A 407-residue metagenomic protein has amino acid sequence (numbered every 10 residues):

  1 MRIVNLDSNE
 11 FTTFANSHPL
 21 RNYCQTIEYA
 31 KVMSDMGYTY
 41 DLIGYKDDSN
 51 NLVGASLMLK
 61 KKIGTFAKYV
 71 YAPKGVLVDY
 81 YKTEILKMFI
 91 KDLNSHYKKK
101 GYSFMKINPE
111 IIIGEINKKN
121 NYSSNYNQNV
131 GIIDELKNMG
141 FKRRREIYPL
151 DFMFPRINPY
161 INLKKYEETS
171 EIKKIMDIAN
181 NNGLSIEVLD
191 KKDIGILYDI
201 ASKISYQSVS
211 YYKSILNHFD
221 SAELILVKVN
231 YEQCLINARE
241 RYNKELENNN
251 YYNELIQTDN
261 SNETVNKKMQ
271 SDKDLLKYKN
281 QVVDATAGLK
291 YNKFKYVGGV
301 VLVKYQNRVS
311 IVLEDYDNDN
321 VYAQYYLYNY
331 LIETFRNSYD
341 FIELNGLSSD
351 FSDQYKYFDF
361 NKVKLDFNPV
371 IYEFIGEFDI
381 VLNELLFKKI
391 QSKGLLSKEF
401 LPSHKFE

Functional and structural regions predicted by a protein language model:
I3-S49, V53-T65, F141-N158, N162-D319: A conserved beta-strand-loop-helix scaffold within acyl/acetyltransferase catalytic domains
N5-S8, H18, V32, K118-Y166 (+2 more regions): Active-site/acyl-donor-binding loops of N-acyltransferases
T26-A30, K82, N383: Polar helix-capping/helix-linker motif
F66, L77-I116, Y126, K244-E247 (+5 more regions): Intrinsically disordered, low-complexity, positively biased terminal segments
A67-P149, Q306-F367: Acyl-donor binding region in acyl/amide transferases
D79, I204, I371-Y372: Generic hydrophobic alpha-helical segments
Y102, L224, Y372-E373: Secondary-structure boundary/capping residues
